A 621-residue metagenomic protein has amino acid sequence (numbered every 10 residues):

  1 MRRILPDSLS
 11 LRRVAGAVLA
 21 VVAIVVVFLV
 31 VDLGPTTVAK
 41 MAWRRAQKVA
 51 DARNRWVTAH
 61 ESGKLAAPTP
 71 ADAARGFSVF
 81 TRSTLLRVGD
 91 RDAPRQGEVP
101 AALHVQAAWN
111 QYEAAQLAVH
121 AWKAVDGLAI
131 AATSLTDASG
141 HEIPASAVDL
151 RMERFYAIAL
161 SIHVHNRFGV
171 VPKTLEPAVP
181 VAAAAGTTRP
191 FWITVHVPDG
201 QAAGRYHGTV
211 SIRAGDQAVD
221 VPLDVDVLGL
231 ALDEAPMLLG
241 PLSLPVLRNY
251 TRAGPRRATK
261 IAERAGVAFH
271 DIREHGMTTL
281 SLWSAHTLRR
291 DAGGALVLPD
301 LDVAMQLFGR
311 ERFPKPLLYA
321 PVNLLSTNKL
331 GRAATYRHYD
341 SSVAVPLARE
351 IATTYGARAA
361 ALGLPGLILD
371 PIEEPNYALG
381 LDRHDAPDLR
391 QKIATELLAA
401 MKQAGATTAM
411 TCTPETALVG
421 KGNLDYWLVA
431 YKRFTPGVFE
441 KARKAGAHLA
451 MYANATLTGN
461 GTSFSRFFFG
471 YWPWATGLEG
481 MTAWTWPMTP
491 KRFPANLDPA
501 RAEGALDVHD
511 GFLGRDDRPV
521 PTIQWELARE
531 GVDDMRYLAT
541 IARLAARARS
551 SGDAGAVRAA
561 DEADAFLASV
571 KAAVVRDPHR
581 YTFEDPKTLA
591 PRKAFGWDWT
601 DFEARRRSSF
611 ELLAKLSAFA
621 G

Functional and structural regions predicted by a protein language model:
L5-V22: N-terminal Sec-pathway targeting helices
V25-R45: Membrane-interface motif at the C-terminal end of an N-terminal transmembrane signal
K40-V99, W122-I193, Q201-A202: Surface-exposed binding patches on compact interaction domains or structured appendages
P100-K123: Contiguous beta-strand segments within globular domains
A107-Y112, A184-T188, A203, A348: Solvent-exposed, conformationally flexible loop/turn segments
H120, Y156-E176, P180, T187 (+6 more regions): Aromatic-lined carbohydrate-binding surfaces of glycoside hydrolases
A348, A352-A386, E396-E415, P494-G621: Catalytic domains of carbohydrate-active enzymes that cleave complex glycans
D425-E503: Catalytic-core region of carbohydrate-active enzymes that cleave or remodel glycosidic bonds
